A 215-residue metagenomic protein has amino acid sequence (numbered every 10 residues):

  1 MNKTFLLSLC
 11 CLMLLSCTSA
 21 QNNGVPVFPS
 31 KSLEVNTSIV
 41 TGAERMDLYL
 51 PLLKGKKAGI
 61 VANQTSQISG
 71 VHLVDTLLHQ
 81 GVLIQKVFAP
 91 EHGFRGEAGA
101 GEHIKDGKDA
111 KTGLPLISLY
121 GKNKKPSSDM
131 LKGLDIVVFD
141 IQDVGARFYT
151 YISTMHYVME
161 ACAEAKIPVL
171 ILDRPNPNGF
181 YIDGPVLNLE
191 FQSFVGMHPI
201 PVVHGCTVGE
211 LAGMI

Functional and structural regions predicted by a protein language model:
M1-S32: Bacterial Sec-dependent N-terminal signal peptides
S38-L83: N-terminal phosphate-binding or glycine-rich loops at protein starts, especially the Walker A/P-loop of NTPases
V82, E164-P168: A short helix->loop->beta-strand "cap" motif at the edges of active sites that frequently abuts
Q85-G93, L172: Short internal beta-strands
G96-G101, L170-Q192: Glycine-rich, charge-decorated loop segments at or immediately adjacent to ligand/cofactor-binding or catalytic sites
I104-L134, A146: Glycine-rich oxoanion-binding loops at beta->alpha junctions
D143-M155: Glycine/threonine-rich flexible loop motifs
Q192-I215: Conserved anion/nucleotide-ligand pocket segment
